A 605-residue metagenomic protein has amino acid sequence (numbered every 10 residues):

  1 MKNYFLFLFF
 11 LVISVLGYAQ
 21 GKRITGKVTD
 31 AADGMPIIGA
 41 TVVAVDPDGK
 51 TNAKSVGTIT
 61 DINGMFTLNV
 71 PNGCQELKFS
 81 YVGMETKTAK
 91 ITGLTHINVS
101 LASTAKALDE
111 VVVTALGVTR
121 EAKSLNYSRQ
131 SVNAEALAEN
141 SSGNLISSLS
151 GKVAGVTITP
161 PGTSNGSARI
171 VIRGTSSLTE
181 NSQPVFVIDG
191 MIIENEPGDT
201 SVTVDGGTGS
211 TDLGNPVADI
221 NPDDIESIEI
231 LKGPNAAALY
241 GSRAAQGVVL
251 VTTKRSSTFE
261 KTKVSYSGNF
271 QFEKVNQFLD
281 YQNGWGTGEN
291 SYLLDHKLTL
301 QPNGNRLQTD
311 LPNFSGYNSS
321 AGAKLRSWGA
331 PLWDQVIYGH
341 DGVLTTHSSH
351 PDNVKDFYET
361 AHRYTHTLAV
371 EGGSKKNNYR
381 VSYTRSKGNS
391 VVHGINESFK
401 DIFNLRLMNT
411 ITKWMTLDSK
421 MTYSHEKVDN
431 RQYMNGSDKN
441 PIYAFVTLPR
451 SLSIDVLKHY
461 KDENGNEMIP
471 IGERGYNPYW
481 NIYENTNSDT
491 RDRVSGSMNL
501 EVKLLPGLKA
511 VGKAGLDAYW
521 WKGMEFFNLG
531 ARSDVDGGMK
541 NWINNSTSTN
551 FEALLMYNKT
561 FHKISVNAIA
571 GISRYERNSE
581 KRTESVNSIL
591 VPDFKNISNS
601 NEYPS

Functional and structural regions predicted by a protein language model:
V28-A32, S128-G151, T157-P161, V171-S177 (+2 more regions): Short, polar/charged loop or turn motifs at beta-strand boundaries
T29-D48, E76-E85, T92-A138, I146: Short, acidic, small-residue-rich periplasmic hinge/interaction motif at the N-terminus of Gram-negative outer-membrane
V45-M65, V112-A138, S167-R169, P197-T211: N-terminal periplasmic "start-of-domain" segments of outer-membrane beta-barrel proteins
N69, S147-T200, E226-S227, A237-S256: Extracytoplasmic beta-strand/coil segments of soluble accessory domains associated with Gram-negative outer-membrane
S131, K152, T163-S164, A168 (+9 more regions): Residues embedded in well-ordered regular secondary structure
A154-I158, R169, D224-S227, A237 (+5 more regions): Transmembrane beta-barrel strand/turn architecture of Gram-negative outer membrane proteins
G288-L300, R326-S348, S437-W480, E525-M539 (+1 more regions): Surface-exposed loop/turn segments flanking beta-strands in extracellular/periplasmic regions
G342-E371, N487-S488, R493, N528 (+1 more regions): Outer-membrane beta-barrel transmembrane domain signature of Gram-negative proteins, especially the mid-to-C-terminal
